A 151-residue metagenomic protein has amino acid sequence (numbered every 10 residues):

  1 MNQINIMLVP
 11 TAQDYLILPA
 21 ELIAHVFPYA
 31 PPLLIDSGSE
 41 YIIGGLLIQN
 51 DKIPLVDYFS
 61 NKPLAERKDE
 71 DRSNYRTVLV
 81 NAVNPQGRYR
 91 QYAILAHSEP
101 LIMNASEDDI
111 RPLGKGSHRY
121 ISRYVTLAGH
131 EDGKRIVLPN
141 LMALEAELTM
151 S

Functional and structural regions predicted by a protein language model:
M1-S151: An acidic, low-aromatic, low-complexity terminal/linker signal
